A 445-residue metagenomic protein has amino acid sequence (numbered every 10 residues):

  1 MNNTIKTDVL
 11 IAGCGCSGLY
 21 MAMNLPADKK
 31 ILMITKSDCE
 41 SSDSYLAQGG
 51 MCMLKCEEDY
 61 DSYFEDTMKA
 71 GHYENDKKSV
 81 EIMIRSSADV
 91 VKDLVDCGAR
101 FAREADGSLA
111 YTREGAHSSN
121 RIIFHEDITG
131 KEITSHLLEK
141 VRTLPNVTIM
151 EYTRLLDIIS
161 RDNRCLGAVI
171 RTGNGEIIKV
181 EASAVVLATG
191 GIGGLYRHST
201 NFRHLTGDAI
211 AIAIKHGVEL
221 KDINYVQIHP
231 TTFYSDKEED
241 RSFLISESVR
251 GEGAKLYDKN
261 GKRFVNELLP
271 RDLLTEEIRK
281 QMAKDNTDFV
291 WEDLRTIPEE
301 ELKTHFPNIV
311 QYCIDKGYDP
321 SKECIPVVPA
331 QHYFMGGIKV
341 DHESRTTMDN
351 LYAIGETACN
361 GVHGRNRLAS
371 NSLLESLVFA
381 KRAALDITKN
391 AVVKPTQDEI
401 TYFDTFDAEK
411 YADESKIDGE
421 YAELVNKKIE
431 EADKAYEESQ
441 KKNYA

Functional and structural regions predicted by a protein language model:
M1-T7, N24, C39-E40, L46-M53 (+9 more regions): Glycine- and aromatic-enriched mobile tails/lids
V9-M33: N-terminal Rossmann-like FAD-binding beta1-loop-alpha1 element of flavoenzymes
S37-M68, H72, P230, D240-R241: Conserved N-terminal glycine-rich FAD pyrophosphate-binding loop of Rossmann-like flavoproteins
K77-A88, R121-E139, M150, T200-G207 (+2 more regions): Short beta-strand to alpha-helix junction loop
V95-E176, A188, T232-D236, L256: Conserved redox-cofactor binding core of oxidoreductases
M150-E151, L156-C165, I170-R171, H305-C359 (+2 more regions): A glycine-rich dinucleotide-binding beta-alpha-beta segment and adjacent secondary-structure elements that constitute
A184-K237, F243, L373, L377: Glycine-rich loop(s) and the adjacent beta-strand/alpha-helix scaffold that form part
I212, V218-Y318, D386: An anion/pyrophosphate-binding glycine-rich loop and adjacent beta-alpha core in soluble alpha-beta enzymes
